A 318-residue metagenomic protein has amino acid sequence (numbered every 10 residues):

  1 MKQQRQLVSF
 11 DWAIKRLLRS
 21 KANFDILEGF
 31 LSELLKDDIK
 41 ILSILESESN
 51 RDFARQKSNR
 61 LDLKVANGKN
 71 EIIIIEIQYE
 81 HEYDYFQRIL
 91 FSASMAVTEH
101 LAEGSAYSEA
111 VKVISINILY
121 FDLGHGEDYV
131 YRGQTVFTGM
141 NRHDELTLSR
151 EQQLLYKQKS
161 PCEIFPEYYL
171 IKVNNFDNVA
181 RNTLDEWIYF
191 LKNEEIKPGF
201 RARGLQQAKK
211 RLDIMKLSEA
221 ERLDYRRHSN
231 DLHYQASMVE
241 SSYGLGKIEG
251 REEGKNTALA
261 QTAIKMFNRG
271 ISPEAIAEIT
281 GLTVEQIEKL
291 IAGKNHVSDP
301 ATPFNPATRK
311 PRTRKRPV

Functional and structural regions predicted by a protein language model:
M1-D224, V318: Conserved single-residue anchors adjacent to enzymatic active/cofactor-binding motifs
K2-Q3, W12, I73-Q78, N175 (+1 more regions): Short, charged alpha-helical interaction segments and adjacent helix-coil junctions
